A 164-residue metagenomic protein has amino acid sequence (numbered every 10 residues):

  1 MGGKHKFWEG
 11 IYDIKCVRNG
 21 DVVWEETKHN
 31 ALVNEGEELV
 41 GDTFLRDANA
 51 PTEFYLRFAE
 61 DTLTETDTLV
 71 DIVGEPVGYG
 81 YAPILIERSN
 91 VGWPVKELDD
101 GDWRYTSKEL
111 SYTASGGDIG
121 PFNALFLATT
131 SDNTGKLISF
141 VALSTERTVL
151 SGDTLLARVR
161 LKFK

Functional and structural regions predicted by a protein language model:
M1-A124, T129-K164: Small cysteine-rich, disulfide-bonded extracellular modules of the LU/uPAR three-finger superfamily and closely related
